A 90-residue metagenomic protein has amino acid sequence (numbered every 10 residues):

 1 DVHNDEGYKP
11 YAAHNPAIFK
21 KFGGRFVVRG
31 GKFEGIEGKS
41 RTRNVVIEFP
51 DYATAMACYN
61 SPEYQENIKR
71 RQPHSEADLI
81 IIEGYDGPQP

Functional and structural regions predicted by a protein language model:
D1-R43, P50-N60, E83-P90: Short S/T/G/P-rich N-terminal loop/turn motif that feeds into the first structured element of a domain
R43-V45, D78: Short beta-strand micro-motifs in enzyme catalytic cores
M56, Q65-I80: C-terminal structural segments of small proteins and small subunits
